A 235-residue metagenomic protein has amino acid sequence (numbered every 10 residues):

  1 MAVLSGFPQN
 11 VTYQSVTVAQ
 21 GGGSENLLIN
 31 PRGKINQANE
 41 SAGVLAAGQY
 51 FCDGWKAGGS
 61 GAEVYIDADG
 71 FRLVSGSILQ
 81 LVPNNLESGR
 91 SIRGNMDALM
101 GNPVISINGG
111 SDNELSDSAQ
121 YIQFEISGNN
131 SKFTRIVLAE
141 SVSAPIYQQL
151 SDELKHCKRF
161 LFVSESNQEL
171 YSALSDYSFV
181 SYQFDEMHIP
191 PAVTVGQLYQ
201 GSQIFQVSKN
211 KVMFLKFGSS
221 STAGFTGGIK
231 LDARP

Functional and structural regions predicted by a protein language model:
V3-N10, Q14-P235: Extracellular and organelle-lumenal recognition/adhesion modules and their flexible linkers in secreted
